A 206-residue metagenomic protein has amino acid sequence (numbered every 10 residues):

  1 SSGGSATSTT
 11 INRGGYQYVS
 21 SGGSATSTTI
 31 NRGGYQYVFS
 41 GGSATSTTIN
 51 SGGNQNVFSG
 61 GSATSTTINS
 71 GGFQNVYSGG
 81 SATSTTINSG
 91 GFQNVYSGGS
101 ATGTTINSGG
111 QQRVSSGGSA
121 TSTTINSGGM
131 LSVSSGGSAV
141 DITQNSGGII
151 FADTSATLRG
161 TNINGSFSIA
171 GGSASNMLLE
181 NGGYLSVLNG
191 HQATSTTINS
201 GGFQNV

Functional and structural regions predicted by a protein language model:
G4-T7, G15, G23-T26, G34 (+17 more regions): The right-handed parallel beta-helix/beta-solenoid scaffold, focusing on the short coil/turn and N-cap positions
Y18, Y37: Cationic, low-complexity basic patches in intrinsically disordered or flexible, solvent-exposed regions
